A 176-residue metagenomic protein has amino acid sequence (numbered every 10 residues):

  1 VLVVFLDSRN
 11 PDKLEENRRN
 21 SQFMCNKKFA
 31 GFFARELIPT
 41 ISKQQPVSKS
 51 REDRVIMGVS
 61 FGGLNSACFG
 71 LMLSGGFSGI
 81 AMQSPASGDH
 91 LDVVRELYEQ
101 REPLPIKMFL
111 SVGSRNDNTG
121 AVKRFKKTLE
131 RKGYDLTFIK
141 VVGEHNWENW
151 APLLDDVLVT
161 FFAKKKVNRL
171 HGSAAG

Functional and structural regions predicted by a protein language model:
V1-G176: Non-catalytic cap/lid and distal C-terminal segments of serine-dependent acyl enzymes
